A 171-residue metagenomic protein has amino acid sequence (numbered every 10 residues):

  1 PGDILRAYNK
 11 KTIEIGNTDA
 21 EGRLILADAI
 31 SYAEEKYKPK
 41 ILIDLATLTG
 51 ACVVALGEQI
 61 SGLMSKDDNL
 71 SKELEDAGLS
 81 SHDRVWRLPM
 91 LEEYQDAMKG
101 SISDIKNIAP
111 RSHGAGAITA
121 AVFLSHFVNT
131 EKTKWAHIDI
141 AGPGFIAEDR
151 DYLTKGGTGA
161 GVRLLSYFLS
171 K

Functional and structural regions predicted by a protein language model:
P1-K171: A generic structural signal for tightly packed, nonpolar segments enriched in small/aliphatic residues
